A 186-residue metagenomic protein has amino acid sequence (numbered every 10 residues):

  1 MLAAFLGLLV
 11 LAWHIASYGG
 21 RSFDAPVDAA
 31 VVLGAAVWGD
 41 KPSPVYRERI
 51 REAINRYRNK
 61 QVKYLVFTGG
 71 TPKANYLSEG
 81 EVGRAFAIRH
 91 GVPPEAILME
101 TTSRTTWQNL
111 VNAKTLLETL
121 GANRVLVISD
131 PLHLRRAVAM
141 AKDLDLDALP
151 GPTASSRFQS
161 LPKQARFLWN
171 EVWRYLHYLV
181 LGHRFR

Functional and structural regions predicted by a protein language model:
M1-L11: Hydrophobic membrane-insertion alpha-helices, especially the h-region of bacterial N-terminal signal peptides
L11-W169: A structural signal for short, hydrophobic/glycine-enriched beta-strand patches
L161-R186: A transmembrane-helix-recognition feature enriched in membrane-embedded lipid enzymes and envelope glyco-/phospholipid
